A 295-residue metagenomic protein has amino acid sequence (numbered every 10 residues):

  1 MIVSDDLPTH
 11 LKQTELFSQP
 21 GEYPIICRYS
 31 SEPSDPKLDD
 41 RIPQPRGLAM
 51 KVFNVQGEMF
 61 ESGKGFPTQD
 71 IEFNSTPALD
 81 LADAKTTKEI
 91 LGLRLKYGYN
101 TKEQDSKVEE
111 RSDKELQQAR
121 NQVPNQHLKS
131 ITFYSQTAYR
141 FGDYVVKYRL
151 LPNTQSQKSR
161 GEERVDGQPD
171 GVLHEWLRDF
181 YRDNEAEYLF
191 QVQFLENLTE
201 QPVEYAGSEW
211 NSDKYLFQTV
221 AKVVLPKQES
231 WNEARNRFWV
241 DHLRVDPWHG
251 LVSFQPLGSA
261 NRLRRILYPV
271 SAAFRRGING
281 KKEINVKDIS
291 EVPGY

Functional and structural regions predicted by a protein language model:
M1-Y295: Active-site-adjacent core segments of small-molecule enzymes
